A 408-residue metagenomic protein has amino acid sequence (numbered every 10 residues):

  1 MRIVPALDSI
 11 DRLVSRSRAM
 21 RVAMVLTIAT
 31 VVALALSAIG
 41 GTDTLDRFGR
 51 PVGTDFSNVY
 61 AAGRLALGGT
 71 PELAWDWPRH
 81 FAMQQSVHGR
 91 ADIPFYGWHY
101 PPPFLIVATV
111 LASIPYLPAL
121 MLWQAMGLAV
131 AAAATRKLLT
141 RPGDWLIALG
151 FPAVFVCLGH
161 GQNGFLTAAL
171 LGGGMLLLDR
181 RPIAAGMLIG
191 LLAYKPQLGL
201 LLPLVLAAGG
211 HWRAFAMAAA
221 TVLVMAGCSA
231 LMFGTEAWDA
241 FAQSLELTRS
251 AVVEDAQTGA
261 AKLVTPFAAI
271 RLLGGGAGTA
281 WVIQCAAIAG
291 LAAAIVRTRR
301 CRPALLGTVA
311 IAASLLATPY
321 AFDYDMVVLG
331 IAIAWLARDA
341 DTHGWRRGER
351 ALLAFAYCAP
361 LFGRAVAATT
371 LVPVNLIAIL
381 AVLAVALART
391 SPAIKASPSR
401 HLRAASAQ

Functional and structural regions predicted by a protein language model:
M1-A184, L206-G330, A334-D341, K395-A407: Primarily membrane-embedded glycan-assembly and transfer machineries that use lipid-linked glycans
A148-L149, L192, G199-L200, A356-P360 (+1 more regions): Hydrophobic alpha-helical transmembrane segments of integral membrane proteins, especially lipid-exposed positions
I189-V205, T318-D325: Transmembrane helices and adjacent periplasmic/lumenal helix-loop junctions of polyprenol-phosphate-dependent
Y194-Q197, V224-C228, G348-L352: Membrane-embedded alpha-helical segments of transport systems, primarily multispan ion/solute transporters
R338-Q408: Aromatic-enriched
